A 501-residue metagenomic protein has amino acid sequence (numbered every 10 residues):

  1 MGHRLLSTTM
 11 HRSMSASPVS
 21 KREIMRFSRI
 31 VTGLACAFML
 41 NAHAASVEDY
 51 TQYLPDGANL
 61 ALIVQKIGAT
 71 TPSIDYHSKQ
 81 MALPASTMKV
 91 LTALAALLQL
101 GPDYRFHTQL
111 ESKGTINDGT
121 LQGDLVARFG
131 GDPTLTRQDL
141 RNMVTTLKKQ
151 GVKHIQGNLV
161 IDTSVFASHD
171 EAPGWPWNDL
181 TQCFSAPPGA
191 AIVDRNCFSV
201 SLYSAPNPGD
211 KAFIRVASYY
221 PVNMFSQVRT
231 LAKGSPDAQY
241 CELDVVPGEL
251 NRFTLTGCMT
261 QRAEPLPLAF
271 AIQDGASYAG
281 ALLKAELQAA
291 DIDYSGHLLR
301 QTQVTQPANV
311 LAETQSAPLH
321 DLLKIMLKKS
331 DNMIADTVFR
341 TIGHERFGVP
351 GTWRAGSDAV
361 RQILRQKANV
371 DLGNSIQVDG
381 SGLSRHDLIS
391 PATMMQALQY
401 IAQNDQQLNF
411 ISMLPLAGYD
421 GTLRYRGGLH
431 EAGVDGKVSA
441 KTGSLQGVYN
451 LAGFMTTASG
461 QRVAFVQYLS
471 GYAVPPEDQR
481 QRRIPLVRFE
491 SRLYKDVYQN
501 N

Functional and structural regions predicted by a protein language model:
S20-V31: Bacterial N-terminal signal peptides that target proteins for export
T32-M39: Bacterial N-terminal signal peptides
H43-M81, D103, H107, R141-Q150: Beta-lactamase-like hydrolase cores
V47-Y50, Q99-L372, R492, D496-N500: Conserved serine DD-peptidase/penicillin-binding transpeptidase domain and beta-lactam-recognizing active-site
S73-D75, F339, G343-N501: Small-residue-rich helix-loop
D75-A95: Short active-site loop at a secondary-structure junction that contains or immediately precedes the catalytic residue(s)
